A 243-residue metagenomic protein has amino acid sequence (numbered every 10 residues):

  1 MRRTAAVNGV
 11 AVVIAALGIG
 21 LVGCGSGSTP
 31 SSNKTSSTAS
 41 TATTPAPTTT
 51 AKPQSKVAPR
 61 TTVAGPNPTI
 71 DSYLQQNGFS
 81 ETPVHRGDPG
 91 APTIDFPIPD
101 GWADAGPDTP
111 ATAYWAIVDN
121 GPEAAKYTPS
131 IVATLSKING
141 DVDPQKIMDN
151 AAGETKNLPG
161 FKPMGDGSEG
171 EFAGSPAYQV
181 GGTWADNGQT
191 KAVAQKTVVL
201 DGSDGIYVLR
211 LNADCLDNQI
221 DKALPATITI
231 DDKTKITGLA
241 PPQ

Functional and structural regions predicted by a protein language model:
M1-A113, D214-Q243: N-terminal targeting sequences that direct proteins away from the cytosol to non-cytosolic compartments
A91, K126-S130, S175, I206: Extracytoplasmic
A105, T134, N150-L158, K233 (+1 more regions): Structured segments of extracytoplasmic/periplasmic soluble domains in secreted or envelope-associated proteins
D108-T109, K126-Y127, T190-V193: Short glycine/proline-enriched turns and hinge-like loops at secondary-structure junctions
Y114-N120, A192-S203: Short, surface-exposed beta-strand/loop micro-motifs that present aromatic residues
I117-K146: A short acidic-to-branched-hydrophobic micro-motif
I131, I206-L216: Short, well-ordered beta-strand elements
M148-V199: Signature of long, low-cysteine stretches enriched in small and polar/charged residues
